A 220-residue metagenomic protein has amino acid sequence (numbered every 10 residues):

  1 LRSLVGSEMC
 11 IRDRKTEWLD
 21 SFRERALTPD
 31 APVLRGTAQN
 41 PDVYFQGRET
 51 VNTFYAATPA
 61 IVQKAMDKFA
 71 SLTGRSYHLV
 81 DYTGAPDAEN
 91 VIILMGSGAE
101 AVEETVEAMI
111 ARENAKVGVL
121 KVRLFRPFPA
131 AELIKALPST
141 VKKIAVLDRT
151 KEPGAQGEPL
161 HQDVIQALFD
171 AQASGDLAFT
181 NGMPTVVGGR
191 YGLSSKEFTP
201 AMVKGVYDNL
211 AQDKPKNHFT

Functional and structural regions predicted by a protein language model:
L1-G6, C10: Single conserved hydrophobic/aromatic residue that forms the stacking wall/gate of nucleotide- or nucleobase-binding
T28-A70, D208-T220: Helix-enriched interaction subdomains in cytosolic or periplasmic regions, typified by TIR/SEFIR signaling/NADase cores
K68-N90: Glycine-/acidic-rich phosphate or pyrophosphate-binding loops and their flanking alpha/beta elements
T83-D87, A136-P138, A178-N181, D213: Solvent-exposed alpha-helices and their adjacent loops that cap or buttress functional pockets in soluble metabolic
P86-A115, F128-K135: Redox- and metal-dependent alpha/beta enzyme cores, enriched for Fe-S-associated oxidoreductases and cofactor-handling
K121-R126, G188-G192: Short beta->alpha junction loops
K143-T220: Peripheral docking tails and interdomain loops at the edges of cofactor- or intermediate-handling domains
